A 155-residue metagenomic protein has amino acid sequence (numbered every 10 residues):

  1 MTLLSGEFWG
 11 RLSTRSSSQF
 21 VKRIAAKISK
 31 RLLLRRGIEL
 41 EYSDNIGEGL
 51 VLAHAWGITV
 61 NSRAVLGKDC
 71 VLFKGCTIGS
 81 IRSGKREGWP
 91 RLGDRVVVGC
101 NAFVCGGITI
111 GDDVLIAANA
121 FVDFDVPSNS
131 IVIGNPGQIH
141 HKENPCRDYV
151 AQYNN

Functional and structural regions predicted by a protein language model:
M1-G37, G137, N144-N155: Terminal amphipathic alpha-helical/low-complexity segments used for targeting or macromolecular assembly
L4, G10-S17, V51, F73-K74 (+3 more regions): Broad hydrophobic/π-residue packing in well-ordered secondary structure
R36, Y42, G47-E48, A53-W56 (+12 more regions): Left-handed beta-helix
V104-G107, A118, H141-V150: A general structural signal for short secondary-structure boundary/capping elements
